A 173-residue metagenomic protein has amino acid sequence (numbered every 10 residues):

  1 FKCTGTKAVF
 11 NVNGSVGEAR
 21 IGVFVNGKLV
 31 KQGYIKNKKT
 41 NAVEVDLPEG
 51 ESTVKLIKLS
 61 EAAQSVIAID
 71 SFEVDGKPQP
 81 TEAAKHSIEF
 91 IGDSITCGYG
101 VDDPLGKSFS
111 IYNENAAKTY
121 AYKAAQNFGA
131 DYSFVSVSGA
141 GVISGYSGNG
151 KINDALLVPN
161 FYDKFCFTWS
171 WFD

Functional and structural regions predicted by a protein language model:
F1-I91, I95-A116: N-terminal secretory targeting modules
V101, G106-D173: Conserved SGNH/GDSL esterase-like catalytic core that processes O-acyl groups on lipids and polysaccharides
